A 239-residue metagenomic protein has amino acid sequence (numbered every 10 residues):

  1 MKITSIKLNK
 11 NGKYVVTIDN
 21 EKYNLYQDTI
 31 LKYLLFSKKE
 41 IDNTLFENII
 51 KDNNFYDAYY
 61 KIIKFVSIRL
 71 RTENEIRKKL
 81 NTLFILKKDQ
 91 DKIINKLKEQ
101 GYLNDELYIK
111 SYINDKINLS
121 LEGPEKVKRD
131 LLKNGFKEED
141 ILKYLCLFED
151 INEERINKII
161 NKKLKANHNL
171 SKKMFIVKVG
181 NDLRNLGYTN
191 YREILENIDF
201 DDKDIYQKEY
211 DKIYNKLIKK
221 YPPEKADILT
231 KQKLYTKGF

Functional and structural regions predicted by a protein language model:
M1-F239: An alpha-helical, amphipathic repeat domain used for nucleic-acid recognition, typified by the mTERF helical solenoid
